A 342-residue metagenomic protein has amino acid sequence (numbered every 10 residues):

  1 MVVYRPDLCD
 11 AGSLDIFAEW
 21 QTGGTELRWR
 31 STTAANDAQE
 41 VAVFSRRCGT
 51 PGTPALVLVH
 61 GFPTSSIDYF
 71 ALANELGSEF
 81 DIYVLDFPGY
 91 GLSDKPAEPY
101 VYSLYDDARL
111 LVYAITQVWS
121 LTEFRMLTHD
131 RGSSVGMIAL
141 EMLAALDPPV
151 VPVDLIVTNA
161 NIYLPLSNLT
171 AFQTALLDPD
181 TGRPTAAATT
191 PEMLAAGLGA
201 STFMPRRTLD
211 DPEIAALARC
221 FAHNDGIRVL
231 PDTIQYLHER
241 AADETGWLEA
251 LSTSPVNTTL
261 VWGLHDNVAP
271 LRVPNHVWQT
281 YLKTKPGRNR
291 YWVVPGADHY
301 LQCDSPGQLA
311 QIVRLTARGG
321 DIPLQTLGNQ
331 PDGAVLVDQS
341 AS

Functional and structural regions predicted by a protein language model:
M1-L56, G77-F80, T116-S120, P286-R290 (+1 more regions): Alpha/beta-hydrolase fold catalytic core
N36-A38, R46, F87-T128, E141 (+2 more regions): Active-site loop/oxyanion-hole signature of alpha/beta-hydrolase fold enzymes
R46-L92: Conserved HGGG/HGGXW glycine-rich cap/lid loop of the alpha/beta-hydrolase fold
S66-N74, L92-K95, L166, A242 (+2 more regions): Short N-terminal helix/helix-N-cap motif within the alpha/beta-hydrolase-1
T122-L169: Conserved hydrolase catalytic core segment
L166, A188-S252: Conserved alpha/beta-hydrolase catalytic His-Asp/Glu region
T253-A297: Conserved loop-alpha-helix segment in the C-terminal half of the alpha/beta-hydrolase fold that carries the catalytic
Y291-A310: Catalytic histidine-centered segment of alpha/beta-hydrolase-like enzymes
